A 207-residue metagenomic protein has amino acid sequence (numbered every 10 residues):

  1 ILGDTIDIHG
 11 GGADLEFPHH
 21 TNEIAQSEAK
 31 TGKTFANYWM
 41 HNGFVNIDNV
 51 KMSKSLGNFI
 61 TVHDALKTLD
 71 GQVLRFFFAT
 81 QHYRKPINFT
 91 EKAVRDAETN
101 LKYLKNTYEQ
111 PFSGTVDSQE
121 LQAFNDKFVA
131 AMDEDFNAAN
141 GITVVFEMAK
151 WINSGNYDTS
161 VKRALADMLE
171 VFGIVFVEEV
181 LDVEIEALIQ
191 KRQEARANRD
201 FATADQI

Functional and structural regions predicted by a protein language model:
I1-T68, L74: Catalytic cores of enzymes that engage adenine nucleotides and/or redox cofactors via long glycine-rich, Lys/Arg/His
K51-S53, G57-I207: Structural preference for alpha-helix termini/caps and helix-kink/transition segments
